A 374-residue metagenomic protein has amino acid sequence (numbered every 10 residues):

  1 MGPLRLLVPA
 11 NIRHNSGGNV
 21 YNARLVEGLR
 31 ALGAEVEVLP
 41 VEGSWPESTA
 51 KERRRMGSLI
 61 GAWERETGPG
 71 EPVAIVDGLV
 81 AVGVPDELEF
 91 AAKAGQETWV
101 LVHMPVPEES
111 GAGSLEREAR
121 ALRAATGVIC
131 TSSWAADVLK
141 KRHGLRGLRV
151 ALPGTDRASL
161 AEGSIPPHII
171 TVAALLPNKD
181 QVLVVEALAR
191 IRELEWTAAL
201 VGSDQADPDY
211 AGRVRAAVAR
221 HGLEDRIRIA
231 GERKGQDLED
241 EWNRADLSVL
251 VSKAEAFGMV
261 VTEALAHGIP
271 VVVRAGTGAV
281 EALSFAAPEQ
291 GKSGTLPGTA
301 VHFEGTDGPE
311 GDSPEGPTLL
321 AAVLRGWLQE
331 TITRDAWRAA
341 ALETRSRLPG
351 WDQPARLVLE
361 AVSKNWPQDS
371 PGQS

Functional and structural regions predicted by a protein language model:
E47-K51, E310-L319, Q329-K364: A charged, aromatic-enriched C-terminal amphipathic alpha-helix characteristic of glycosyltransferases across folds
V106, S110-C130: Membrane-proximal helix-turn-helix segments that form the acceptor-binding/catalytic region of lipid-linked
I129, A161-R190, A199-V201: Conserved donor-binding/catalytic core segment of Leloir-type glycosyltransferases
W134, G154: Carbohydrate-associated surface elements
T197-A216, G231-E232: Glycosyltransferase donor-sugar binding loop
E232, D240-A245: Short alpha-helical donor nucleotide-sugar binding micro-motif in glycosyltransferases
K253: Aromatic "clamp/platform" in nucleotide-sugar-dependent glycosyltransferases that forms part of the donor/acceptor
P270-V273, V280, S284: Short hydrophobic beta-strand element within catalytic cores of glycosyltransferases and related nucleotide-activated
